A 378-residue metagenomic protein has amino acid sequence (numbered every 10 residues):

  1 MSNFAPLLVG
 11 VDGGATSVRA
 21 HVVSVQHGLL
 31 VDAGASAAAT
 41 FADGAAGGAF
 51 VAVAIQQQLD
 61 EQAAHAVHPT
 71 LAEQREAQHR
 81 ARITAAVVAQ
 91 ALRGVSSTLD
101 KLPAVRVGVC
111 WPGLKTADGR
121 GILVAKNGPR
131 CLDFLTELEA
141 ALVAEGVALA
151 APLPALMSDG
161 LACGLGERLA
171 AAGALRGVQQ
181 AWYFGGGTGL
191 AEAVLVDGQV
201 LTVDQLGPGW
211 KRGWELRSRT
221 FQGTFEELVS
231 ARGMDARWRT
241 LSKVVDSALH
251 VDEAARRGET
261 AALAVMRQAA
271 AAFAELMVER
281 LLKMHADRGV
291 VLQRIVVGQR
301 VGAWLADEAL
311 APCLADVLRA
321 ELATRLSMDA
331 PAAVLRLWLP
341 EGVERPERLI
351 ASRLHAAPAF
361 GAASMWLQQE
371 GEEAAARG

Functional and structural regions predicted by a protein language model:
S2-G10, G14, V18, V22-V25 (+5 more regions): Glycine/Thr-rich phosphate-binding loops that ligate phosphate moieties of nucleotide and other phosphorylated ligands
N3, A52-A54, L59, L99-A104 (+5 more regions): Short helix-terminating capping/connector loops at secondary-structure junctions
P6-D12, A104-G108, Q180-G185, V296: Short glycine-aspartate micro-motif
L7, R19-Q62, R130, E137-E139 (+6 more regions): Glycine/GP-enriched mid-protein hinge/lid loop-to-helix segment characteristic of carbohydrate kinases
L8-V11, A15, A155-L169, A309 (+1 more regions): Glycine-rich phosphate-binding/hydrolytic loop that grips phosphoryl groups
D32-D100: N-terminal phosphate-binding loop and adjacent alpha-helix
L71-P103, D235-L305: Adenine-nucleotide phosphate-binding core of ATP-dependent small-molecule kinases
R80-A89, R93, D100-W182, A306-R336: Glycine-rich phosphate-binding loop and adjoining helix at the ATP-binding site of ATP-dependent phosphoryl-transfer
